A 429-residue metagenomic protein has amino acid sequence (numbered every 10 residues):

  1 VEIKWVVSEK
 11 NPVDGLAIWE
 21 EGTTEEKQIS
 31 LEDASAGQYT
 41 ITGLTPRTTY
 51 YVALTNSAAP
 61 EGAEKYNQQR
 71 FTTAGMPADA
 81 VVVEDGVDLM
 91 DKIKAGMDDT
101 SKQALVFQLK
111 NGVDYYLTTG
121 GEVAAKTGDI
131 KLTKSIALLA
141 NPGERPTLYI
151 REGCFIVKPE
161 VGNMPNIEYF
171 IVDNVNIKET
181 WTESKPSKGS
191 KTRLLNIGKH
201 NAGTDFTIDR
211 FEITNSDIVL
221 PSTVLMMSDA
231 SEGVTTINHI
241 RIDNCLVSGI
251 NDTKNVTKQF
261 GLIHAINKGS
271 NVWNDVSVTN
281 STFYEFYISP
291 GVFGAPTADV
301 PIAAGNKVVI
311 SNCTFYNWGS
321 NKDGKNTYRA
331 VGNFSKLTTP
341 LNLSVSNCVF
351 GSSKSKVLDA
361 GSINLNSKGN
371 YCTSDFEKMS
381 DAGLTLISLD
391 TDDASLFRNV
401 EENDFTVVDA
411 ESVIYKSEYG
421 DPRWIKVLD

Functional and structural regions predicted by a protein language model:
E2-K10: Conserved aromatic anchor
I41-E61: Beta-strand-rich modules
S57-P77: Extracellular fibronectin type III
G86-M90, K94, S101-I136, G143-G153: N-terminal extracellular ligand-recognition/capping segment immediately after the signal peptide
E122-T127, I150-N163, E183-T204, L220-V234 (+4 more regions): Extracellular beta-strand/beta-solenoid scaffold signature
G128-P186, S395: Right-handed parallel beta-helix/beta-spiral solenoid domain characteristic of secreted/periplasmic
I167-W181, T207-L220, T236-K254, V272-I288 (+3 more regions): Right-handed parallel beta-helix
T385-D429: C-terminal accessory segments
